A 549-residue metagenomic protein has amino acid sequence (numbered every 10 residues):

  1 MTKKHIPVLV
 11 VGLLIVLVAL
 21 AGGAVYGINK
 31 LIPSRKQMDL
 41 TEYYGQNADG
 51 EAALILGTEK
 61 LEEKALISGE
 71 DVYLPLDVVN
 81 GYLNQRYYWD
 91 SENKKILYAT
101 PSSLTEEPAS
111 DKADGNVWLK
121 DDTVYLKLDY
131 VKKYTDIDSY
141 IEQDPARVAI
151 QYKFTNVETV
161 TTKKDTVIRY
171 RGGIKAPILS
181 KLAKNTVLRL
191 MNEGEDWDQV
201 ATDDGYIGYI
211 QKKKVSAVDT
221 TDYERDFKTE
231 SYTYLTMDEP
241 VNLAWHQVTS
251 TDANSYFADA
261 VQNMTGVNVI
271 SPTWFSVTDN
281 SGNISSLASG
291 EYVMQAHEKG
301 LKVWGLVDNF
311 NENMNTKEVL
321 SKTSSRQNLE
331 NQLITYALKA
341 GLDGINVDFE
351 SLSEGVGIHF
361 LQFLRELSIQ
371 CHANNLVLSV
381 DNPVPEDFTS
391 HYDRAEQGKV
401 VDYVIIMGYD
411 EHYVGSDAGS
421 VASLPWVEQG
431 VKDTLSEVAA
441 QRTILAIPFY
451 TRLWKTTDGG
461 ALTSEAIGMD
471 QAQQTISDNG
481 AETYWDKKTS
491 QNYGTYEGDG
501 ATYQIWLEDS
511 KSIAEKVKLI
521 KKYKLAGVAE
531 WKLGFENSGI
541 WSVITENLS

Functional and structural regions predicted by a protein language model:
T2-G194, E224-T236: Primary recognition of N-terminal secretory signal peptides and signal-anchoring hydrophobic helices
N185, W197-T202, I210: SH3/SH3-like beta-barrel fold
D222-Q327, Q332: Glycan-recognition patch characteristic of GH18 chitinases/ENGases and related GlcNAc/peptidoglycan-binding proteins
R225, F449-K518, L548-S549: Glycan-binding loop/region signatures in secreted carbohydrate-active enzymes
T249-M264, K322-L338, E386-R394, E508-K521: Short, acidic/polar
I270, V347, V404, L445 (+2 more regions): Conserved, mostly hydrophobic/aromatic
N280-I284, N331, E354-I476: Substrate-binding surface in catalytic domains of secreted glycosidases
K516-S549: Acidic/aromatic/glycine-rich contiguous surface patches that form carbohydrate-binding/processing clefts and analogous
